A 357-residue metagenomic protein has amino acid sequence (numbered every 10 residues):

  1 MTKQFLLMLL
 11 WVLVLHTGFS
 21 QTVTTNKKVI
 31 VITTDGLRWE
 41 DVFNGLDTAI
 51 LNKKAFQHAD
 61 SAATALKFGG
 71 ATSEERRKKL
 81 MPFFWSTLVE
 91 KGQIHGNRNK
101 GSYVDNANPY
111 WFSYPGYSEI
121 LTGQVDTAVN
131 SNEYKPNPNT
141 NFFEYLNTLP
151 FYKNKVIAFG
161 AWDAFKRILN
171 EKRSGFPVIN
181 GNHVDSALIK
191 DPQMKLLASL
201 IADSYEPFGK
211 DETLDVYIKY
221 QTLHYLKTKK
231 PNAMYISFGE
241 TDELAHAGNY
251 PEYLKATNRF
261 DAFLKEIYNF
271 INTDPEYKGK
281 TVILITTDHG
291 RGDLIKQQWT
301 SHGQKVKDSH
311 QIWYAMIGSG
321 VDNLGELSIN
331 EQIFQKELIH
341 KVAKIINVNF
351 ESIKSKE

Functional and structural regions predicted by a protein language model:
M1-T25: Bacterial Sec-dependent N-terminal signal peptides
V29-V31, W39, F260-T300: Metal-dependent active-site segment of extracytoplasmic phospho-/sulfohydrolases and closely related
E40, N44-Y110: Short, structured active-site-proximal loop/turn typified by the sulfatase FGly-forming signature C/S-X-P-X-R
E40-D47, N99, S131-E133, I168-K172 (+3 more regions): Short, solvent-exposed loop/turn and secondary-structure capping segments
Y117-G123, S301-I346: Substrate-binding rim/cap in mid-to-C-terminal beta-strand-loop elements of soluble/periplasmic
T122-K135, G175-K210: Acidic, His- and aromatic-enriched active-site or binding-groove loops in soluble protein domains that engage sugars
E171-K172, Y220-E266: Active-site His/acidic residue clusters
N347-E357: Polar, surface-exposed loop/tail segments that function as active-site lids or cofactor/substrate-recognition elements
